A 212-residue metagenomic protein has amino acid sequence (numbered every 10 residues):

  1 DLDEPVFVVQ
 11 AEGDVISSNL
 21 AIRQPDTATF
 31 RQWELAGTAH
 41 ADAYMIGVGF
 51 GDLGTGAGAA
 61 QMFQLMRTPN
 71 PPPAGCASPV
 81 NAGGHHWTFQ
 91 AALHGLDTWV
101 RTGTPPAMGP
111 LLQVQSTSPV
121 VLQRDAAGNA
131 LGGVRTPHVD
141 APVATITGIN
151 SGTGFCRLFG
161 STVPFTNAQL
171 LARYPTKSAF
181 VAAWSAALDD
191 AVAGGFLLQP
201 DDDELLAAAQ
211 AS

Functional and structural regions predicted by a protein language model:
D1-S212: C-terminal His-loop and adjacent cap/lid subdomain of alpha/beta-hydrolase
